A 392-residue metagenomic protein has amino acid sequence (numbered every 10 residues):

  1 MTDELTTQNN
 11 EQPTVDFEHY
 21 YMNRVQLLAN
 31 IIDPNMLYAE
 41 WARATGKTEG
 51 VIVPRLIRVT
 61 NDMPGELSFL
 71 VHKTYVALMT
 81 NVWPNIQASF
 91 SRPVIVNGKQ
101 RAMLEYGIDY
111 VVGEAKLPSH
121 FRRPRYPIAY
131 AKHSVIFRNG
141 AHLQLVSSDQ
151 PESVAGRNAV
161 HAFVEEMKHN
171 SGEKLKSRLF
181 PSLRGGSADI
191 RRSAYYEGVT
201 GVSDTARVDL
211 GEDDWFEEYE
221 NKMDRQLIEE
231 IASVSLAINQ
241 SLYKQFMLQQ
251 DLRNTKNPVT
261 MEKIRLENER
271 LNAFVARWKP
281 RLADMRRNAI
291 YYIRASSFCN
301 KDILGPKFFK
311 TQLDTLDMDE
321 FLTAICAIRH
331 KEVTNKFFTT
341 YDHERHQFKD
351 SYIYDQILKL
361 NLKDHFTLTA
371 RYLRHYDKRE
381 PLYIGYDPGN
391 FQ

Functional and structural regions predicted by a protein language model:
M1-L37: Pre-P-loop entry segment of helicase/translocase ATPase cores
M36-E114: Conserved P-loop
P54, N81-S89, K174-S182, G201 (+2 more regions): Alpha-helical scaffold elements adjacent to nucleotide-binding pockets in ATP/GTP-utilizing enzyme cores
M79-N158: Inter-Walker segment of RecA-like/P-loop motor cores
E165-M167: Walker B catalytic acidic pair
H169-D302: ASCE P-loop NTPase helicase motor core
V259-R270, R287-N288, R294-G385: ATPase catalytic-site recognition across NTP-hydrolyzing enzymes
I384-Q392: Short acidic, Gly/Ser-rich segments with clustered Asp/Glu that frequently serve as metal-coordination loops in enzyme
